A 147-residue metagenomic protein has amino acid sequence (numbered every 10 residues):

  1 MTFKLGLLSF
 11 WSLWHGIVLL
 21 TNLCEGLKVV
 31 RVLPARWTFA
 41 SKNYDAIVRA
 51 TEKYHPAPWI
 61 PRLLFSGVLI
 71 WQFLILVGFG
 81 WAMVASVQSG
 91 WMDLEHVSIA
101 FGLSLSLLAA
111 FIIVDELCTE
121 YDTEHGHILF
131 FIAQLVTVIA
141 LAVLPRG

Functional and structural regions predicted by a protein language model:
M1-P56: Long, hydrophobic N-terminal alpha-helical segment
M1-T21, L63-I70, L74-G147: Extended, low-polarity transmembrane helix blocks
R31-P34, T38-V48, P58, S89-M92 (+4 more regions): Short alpha-helical interface elements
H55-L64: Select transmembrane alpha-helical segments in multipass membrane proteins
